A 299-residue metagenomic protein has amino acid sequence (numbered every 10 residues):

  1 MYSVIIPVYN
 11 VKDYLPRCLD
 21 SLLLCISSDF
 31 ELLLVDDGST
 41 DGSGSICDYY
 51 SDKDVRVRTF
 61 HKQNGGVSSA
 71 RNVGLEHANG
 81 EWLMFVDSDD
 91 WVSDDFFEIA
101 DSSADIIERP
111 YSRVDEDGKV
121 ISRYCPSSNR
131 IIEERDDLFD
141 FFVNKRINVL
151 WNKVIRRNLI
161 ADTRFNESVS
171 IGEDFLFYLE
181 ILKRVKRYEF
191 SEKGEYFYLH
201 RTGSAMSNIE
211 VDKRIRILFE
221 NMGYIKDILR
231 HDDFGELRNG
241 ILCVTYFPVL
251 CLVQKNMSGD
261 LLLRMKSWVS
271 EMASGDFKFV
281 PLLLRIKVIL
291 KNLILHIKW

Functional and structural regions predicted by a protein language model:
M1-S3, E31, L176: Cell-envelope/extracellular polymer assembly enzymes that use nucleotide-activated donors
D20-D29: Short, acidic, metal-binding catalytic loop of nucleotide-sugar glycosyltransferases
S21, D36-S45, Q63, D87: A conserved acidic beta->alpha catalytic loop
K62-A78: Glycine-rich, basic loop-to-helix element that forms the pyrophosphate-binding segment of sugar-nucleotide handling
V67, S88-Y188, Y196-K213: Donor-binding/catalytic cores of nucleotide-activated saccharide and glycerol-phosphate transferases/polymerases
L83: Short aromatic/hydrophobic "clamp" motif used to bind/position activated sugar donors
G194-R201, N208-F234, P248, N256-A273: Catalytic core of nucleotide-sugar-dependent glycosyltransferases
Q254-W299: Membrane-interface aromatic/basic loop that binds lipid-linked glycans or pyrophosphate carriers, typified by
